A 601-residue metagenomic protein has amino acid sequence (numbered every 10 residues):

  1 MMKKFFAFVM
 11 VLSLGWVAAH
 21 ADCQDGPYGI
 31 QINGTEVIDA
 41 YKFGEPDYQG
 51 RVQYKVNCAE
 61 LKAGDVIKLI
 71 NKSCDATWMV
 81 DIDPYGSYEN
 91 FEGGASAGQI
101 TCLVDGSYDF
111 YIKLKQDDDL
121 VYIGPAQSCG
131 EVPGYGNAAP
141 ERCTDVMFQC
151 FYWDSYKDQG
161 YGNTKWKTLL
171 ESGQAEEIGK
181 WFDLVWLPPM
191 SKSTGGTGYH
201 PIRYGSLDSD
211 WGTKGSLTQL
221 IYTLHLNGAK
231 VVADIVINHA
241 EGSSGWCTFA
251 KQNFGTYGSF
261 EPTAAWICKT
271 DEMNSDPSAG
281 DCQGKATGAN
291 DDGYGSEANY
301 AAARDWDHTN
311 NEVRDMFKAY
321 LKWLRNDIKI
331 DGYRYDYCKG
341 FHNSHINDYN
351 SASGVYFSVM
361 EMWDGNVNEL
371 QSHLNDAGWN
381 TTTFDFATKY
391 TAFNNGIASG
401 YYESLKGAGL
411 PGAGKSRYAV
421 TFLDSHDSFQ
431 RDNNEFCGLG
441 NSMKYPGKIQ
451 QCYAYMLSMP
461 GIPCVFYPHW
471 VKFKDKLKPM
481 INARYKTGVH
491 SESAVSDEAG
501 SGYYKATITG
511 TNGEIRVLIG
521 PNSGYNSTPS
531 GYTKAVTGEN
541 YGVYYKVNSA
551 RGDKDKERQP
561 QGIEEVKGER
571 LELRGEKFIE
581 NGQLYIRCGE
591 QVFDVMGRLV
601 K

Functional and structural regions predicted by a protein language model:
M1-M2: N-terminal secretory signal peptides that target proteins for export/translocation
F5-G15: Sec-dependent N-terminal signal peptides
H20-I178, D183, P188, V517: Insoluble glucan recognition modules
E45-P46, S87-S96, V132-G134, K157-N163 (+7 more regions): Surface-exposed intrinsically disordered loops and tails
G130-F151, G173-A175, P189-S191, G196-G205 (+3 more regions): Active-site-proximal helices and loops of the catalytic beta/alpha 8
P133-Y300, W306, G340-M360: Acidic/aromatic-lined carbohydrate-recognition and catalytic surfaces of CAZymes acting on diverse glycans
D305-Y320: Alpha-helical scaffold elements lining the catalytic groove of polysaccharide deacetylases
R558-K601: C-terminal outer-membrane/trafficking sorting elements
